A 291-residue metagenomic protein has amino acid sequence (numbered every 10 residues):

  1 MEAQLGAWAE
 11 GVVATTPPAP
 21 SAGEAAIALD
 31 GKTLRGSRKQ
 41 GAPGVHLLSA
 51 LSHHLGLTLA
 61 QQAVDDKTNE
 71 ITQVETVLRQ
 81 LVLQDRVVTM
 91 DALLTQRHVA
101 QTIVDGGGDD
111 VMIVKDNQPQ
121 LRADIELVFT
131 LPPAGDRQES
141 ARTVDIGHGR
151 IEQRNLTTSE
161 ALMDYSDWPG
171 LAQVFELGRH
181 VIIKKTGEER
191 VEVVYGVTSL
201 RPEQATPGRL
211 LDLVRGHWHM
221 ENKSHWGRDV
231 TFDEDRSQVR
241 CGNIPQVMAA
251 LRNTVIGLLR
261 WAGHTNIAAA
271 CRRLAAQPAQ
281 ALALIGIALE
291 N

Functional and structural regions predicted by a protein language model:
M1-Q40: Active-site- or DNA-interface-adjacent structural scaffold in DNA-acting proteins
A3, Y165-V174, I182-V194, T265 (+2 more regions): Charged, often Cys/His-bearing segments associated with DNA-binding zinc-finger transcription factors
I27-K32, A50, G56, V74 (+5 more regions): Short, conserved catalytic/metal-binding motifs centered on acidic residues
G41-R86: Electropositive, glycine- and tryptophan-enriched low-complexity nucleic-acid-binding patches
G44-H46, R97-K115: A short alpha/beta connector and helix-capping loop motif
D109-R215: An anionic, glycine-rich sequence signature occurring as long contiguous blocks
Q204-Q238: Short amphipathic alpha-helical "interface-anchor" segments enriched in bulky aromatics
G227-N291: A short, flexible helix-boundary coil/loop motif
